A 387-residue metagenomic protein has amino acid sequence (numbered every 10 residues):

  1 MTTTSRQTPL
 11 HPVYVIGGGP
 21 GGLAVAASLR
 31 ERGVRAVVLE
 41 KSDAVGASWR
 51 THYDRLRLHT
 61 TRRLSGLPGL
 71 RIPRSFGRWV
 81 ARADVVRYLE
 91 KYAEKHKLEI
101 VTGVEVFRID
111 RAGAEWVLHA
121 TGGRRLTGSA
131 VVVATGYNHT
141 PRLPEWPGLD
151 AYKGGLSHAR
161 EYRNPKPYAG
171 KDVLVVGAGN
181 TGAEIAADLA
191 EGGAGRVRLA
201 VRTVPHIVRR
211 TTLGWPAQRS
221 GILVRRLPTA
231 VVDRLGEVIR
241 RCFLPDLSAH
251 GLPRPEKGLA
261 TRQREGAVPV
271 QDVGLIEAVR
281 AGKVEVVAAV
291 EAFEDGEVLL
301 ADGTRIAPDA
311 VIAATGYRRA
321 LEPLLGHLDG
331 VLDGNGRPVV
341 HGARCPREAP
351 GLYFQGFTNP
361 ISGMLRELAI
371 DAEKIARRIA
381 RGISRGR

Functional and structural regions predicted by a protein language model:
T2-S42, G46-S48, G77-A217, G221-R387: Flavin (primarily FAD) cofactor-binding/catalytic cores of flavoenzymes
A44-R71, E99: Redox-cofactor-proximal catalytic regions of oxidoreductases
R71-G77: A short acidic, helix-capping loop that chelates divalent metal ions and anchors anionic groups
